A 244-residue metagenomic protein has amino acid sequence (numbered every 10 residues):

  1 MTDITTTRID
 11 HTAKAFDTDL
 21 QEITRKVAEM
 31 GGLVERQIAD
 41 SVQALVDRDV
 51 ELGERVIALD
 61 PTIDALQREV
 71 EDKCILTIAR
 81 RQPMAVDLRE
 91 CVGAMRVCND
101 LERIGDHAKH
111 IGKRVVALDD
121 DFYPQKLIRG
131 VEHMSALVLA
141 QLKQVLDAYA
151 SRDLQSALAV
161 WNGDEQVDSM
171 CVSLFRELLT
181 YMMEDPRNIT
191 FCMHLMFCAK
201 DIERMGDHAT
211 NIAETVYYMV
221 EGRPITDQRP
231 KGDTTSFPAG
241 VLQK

Functional and structural regions predicted by a protein language model:
M1-K244: Cytosolic, long alpha-helical scaffolding segments
